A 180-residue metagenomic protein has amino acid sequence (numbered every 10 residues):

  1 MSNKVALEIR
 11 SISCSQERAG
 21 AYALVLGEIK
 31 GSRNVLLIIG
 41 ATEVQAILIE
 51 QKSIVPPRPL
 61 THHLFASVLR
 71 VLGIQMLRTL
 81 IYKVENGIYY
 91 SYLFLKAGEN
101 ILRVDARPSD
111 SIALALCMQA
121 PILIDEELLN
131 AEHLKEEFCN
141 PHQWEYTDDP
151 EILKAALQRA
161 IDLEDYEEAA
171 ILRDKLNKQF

Functional and structural regions predicted by a protein language model:
S2-P150, A155-I161, D174-K178: Divalent-cation
L163-D165: Short helix-adjacent coil turns
